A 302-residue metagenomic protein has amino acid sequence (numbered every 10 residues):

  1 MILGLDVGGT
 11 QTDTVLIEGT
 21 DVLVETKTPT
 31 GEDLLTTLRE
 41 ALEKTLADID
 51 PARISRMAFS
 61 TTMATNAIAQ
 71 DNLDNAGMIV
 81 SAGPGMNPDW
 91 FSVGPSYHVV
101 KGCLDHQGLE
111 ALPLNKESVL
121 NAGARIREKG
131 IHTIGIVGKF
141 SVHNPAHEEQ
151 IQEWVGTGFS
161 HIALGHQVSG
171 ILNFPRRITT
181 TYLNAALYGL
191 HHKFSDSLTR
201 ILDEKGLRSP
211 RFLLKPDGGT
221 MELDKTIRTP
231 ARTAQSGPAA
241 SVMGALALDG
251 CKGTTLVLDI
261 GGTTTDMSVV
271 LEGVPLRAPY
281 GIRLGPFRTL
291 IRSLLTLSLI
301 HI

Functional and structural regions predicted by a protein language model:
M1-N75, L114-V137, P145-G165, G189 (+5 more regions): N-terminal glycine/serine-rich phosphate-binding loop of ATP-dependent small-molecule kinases, especially carbohydrate
G19-L23, F91-E110, P175-Y182, M221-T229: Gly-rich Lys/Arg/Thr-decorated short loops/hinges at beta-loop-alpha junctions or inter-strand turns that position
L38-L42, S241-L248: Buried hydrophobic packing segments
D74-P113, G165-S169: Active-site phosphate-binding/coordination module
S160-N184: N-terminal, positively charged, Ser/Thr/Ala/Gly-biased leader segments that form transit/presequence-like amphipathic
P175-K193, A234-P238: Glycine-rich and small/hydrophobic secondary-structure elements
P238-A245, G253-L271, P275: Extended, hydrophobic alpha-helical segments in both membrane/secreted and soluble proteins
I300-I302: Conserved small/polar residues in nucleotide/adenosyl-binding loops
